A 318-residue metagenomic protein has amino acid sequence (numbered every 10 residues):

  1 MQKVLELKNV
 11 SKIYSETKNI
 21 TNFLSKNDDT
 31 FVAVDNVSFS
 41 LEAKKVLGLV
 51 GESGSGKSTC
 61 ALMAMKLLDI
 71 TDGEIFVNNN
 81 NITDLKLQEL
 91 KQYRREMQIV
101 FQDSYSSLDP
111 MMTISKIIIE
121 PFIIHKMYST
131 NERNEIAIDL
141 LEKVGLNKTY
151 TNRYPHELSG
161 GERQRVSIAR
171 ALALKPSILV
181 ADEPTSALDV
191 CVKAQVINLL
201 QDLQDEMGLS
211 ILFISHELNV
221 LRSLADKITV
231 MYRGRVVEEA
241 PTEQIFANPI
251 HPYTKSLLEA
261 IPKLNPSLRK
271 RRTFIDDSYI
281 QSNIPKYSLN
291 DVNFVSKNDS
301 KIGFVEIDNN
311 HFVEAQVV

Functional and structural regions predicted by a protein language model:
K3, E16-S25, T242-V318: Short catalytic/signature loops enriched in Gly
L41, G73-N81: Conserved ABC transporter NBD signature motif
M65: Helix-to-loop junction immediately C-terminal to a conserved catalytic motif
N81, E132-T149, L258: Conserved ABC ATPase "signature" region
Y154-L158, E162: Conserved ABC ATPase signature
A173-S177: A short, proline-enriched helix->beta-strand linker immediately N-terminal to the Walker B motif in ABC-type P-loop
